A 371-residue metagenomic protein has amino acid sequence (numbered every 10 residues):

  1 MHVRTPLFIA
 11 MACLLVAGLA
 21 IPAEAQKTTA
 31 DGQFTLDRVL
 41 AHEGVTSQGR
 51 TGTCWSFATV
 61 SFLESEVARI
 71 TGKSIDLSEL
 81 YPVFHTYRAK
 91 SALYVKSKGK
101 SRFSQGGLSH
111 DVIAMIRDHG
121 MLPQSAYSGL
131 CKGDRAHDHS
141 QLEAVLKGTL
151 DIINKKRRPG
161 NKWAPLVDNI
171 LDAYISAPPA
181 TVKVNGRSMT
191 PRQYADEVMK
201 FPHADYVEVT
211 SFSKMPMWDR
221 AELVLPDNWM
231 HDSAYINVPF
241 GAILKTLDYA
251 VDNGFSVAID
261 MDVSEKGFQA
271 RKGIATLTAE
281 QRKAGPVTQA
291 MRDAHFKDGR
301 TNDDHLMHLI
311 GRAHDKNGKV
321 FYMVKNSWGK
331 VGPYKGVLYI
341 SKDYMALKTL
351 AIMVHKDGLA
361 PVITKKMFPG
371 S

Functional and structural regions predicted by a protein language model:
M1-A10: Bacterial N-terminal signal peptides that target proteins for export
I9-G18: Bacterial N-terminal signal peptides
L19-A25: Sec/Tat signal peptide C-region and signal peptidase I cleavage site
Q26-A30, P369-S371: Intrinsically disordered, low-complexity linkers and terminal tails enriched in Pro/Gly and often acidic or mixed-charge
T29-W218, E222-G241, K245-V257, G332-Y334: Active-site nucleophile-adjacent alpha helix/oxyanion-hole segment immediately C-terminal to the catalytic cysteine
P165-S371: Active-site signature of cysteine proteases
